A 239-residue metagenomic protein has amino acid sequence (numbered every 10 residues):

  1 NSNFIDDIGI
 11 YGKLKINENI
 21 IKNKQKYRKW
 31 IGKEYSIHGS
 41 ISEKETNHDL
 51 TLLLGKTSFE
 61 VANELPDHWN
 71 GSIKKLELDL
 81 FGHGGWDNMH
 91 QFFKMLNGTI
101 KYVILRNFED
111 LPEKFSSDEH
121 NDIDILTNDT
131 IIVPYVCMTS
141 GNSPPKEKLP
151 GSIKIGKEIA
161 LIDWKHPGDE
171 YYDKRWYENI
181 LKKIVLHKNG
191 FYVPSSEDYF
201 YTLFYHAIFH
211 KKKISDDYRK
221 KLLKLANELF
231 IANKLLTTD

Functional and structural regions predicted by a protein language model:
N1-L76: Non-catalytic terminal and connector segments of soluble metabolic enzymes
K24-K26, F108-S116, K148-I153: Catalytic micro-motifs at enzyme active sites that drive phosphoryl/nucleotidyl and oxygen chemistry
G32-S36, E43-G55, H68-S72, D169-D239: Catalytic cores of NTP-dependent nucleotidyl/adenyl transfer enzymes across multiple folds
K44-L54, D129-S140: Short active-site loop/helix that positions an aromatic residue
F59-I104: Helical scaffold of the NTase/Pol beta-like nucleotidyltransferase catalytic core
E77, S116-E119, K220-L222: N- and C-terminal low-complexity/disordered segments
W86-P134: Active-site nucleotide-donor binding segment shared across nucleotidyl transfer reactions
G141-L181: Conserved catalytic core of two-metal-ion nucleotidyltransferases
